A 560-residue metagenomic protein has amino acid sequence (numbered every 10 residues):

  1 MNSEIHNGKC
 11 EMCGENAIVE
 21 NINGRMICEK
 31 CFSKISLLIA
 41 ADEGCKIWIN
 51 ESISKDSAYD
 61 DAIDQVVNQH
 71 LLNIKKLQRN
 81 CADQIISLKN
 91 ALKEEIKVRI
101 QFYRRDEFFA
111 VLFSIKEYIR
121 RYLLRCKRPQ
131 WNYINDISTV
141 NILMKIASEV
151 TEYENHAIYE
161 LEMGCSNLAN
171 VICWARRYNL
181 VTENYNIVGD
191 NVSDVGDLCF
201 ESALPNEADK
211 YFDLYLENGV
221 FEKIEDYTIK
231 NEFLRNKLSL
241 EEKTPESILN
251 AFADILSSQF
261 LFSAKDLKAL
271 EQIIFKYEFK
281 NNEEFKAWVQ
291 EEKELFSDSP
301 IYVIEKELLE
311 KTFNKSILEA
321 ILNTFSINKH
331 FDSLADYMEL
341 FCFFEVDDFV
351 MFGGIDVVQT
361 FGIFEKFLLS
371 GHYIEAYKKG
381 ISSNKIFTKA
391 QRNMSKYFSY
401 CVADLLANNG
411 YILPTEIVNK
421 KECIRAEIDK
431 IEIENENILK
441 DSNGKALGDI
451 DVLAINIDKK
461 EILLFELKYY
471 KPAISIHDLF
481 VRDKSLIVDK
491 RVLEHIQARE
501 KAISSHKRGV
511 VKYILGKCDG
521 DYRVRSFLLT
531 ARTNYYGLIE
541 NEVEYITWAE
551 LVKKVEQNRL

Functional and structural regions predicted by a protein language model:
I5-N7, R25, K30-N393, Y397 (+3 more regions): Composition-driven low-complexity segments enriched in polar/acidic and proline residues
A17-I18, I35: Cys/His-rich microdomains that often coordinate metals
I18-M26: Short linker/helix segments within small regulatory modules
F387, Y397-L406, I417-V418: Extended, gly/pro-poor, charged amphipathic helical "stalk/hinge" elements that serve as dimerization and scaffold
V402, G448, I457, S505-V510 (+1 more regions): Extended, composition-driven regions rather than compact fold-specific motifs
T415-K460: Active-site metal-binding core of divalent-cation-utilizing nuclease and nuclease-like domains
A454-I474: Active-site beta-strand-loop-beta-strand hairpin of nuclease catalytic cores that positions key catalytic residues
Y469-T530: Catalytic cores of nucleic-acid endonucleases
